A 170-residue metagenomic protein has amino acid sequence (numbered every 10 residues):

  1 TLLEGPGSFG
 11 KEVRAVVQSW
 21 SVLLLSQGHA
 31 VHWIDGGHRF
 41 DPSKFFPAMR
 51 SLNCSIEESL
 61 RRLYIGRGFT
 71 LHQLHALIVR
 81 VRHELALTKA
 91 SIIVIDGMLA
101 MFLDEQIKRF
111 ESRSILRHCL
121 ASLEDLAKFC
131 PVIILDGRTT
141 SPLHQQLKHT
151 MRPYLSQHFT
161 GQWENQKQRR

Functional and structural regions predicted by a protein language model:
T1-D35: Glycine-rich P-loop/Walker A and Walker A-like loops and their local beta1-loop-alpha1 context in P-loop NTPases
L2, I92-D96, I133: Structural motif
L2-P6, Y64-R67, K108-R109: Short, basic, glycine/proline-bearing loop/turn elements
W20-L23, I115-F129: Catalytic-core regions built around general acid/base machinery
I34-E105: Conserved inter-motif catalytic segment of the P-loop NTP-binding fold
I107-I115: Alpha-helix N-cap and loop-to-helix initiation/capping positions
E124-R170: Phosphate-binding/switch region of NTP-binding enzymes
